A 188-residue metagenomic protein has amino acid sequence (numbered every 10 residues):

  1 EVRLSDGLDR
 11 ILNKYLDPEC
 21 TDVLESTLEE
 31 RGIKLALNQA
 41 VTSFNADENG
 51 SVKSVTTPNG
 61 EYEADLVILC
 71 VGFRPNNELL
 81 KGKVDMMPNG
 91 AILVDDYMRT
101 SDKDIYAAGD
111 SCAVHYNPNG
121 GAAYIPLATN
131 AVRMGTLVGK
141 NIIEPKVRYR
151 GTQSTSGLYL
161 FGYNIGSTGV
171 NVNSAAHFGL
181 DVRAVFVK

Functional and structural regions predicted by a protein language model:
E1-S43, L127-T129, V147-N173: Rossmann-like dinucleotide-binding cores of NAD(P)H-dependent redox enzymes
G7, D110, V187: Cofactor-binding loop segments of dinucleotide-utilizing enzymes, especially the Rossmann-like FAD- and NAD(P)+-binding
G32, K83-D85, G179: Glycine-centered loop/turn motif at secondary-structure junctions
K34-A36, Y106, R183-V185: General small-molecule cofactor/ligand-binding pocket signal
A46-E48: Short, conserved beta-turn/loop elements at beta-strand boundaries and strand-helix junctions
S51-T56, E61-K140: FAD-site-proximal beta/loop scaffold in flavoenzymes
V114-K188: Mid-to-C-terminal Rossmann-like scaffold of FAD/NAD(P)H-dependent oxidoreductases
